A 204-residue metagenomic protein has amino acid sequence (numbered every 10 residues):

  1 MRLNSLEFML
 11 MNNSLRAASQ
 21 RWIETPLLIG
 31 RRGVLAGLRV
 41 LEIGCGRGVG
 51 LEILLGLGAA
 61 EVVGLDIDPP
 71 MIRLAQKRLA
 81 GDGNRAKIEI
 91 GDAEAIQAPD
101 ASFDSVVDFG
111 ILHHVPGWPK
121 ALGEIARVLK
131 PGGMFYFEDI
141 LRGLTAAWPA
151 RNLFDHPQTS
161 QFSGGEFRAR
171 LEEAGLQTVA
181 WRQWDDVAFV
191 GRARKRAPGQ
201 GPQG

Functional and structural regions predicted by a protein language model:
E7, N12-W22, Y136-G191: C-terminal alpha-helical "lid/dimerization" subdomain adjacent to the S-adenosyl-L-methionine
A18-L38: Conserved alpha-helix/loop element of class I SAM-dependent methyltransferases that forms part of the SAM/SAH-binding
L41, R47-A95: Class I SAM-dependent methyltransferase SAM/SAH-binding core
E94-S105: A short acidic, Gly/Pro-enriched loop at the edge of an enzyme's catalytic core that lines a small-molecule cofactor
D108-F109: A short beta-strand submotif of the Rossmann-like class I SAM-dependent methyltransferase core that lines
H113-H114: A short His-aromatic
P119-P131: A short glycine-rich, Lys/Arg-flanked "PGG" loop and its adjoining helix->strand segment in the class I
G191-G204: C-terminal lobe and adjacent flexible extensions of AdoMet/dcAdoMet transferase-like proteins
